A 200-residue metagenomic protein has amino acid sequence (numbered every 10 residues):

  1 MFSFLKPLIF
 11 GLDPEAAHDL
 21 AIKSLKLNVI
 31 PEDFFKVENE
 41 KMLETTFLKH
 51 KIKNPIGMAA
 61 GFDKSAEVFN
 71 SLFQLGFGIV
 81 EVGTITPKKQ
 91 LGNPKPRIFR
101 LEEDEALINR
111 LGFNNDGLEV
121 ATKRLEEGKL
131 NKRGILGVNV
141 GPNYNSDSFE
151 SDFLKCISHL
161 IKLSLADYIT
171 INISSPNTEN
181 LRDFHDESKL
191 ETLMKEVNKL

Functional and structural regions predicted by a protein language model:
F2-T45, N109, N114: An N-cap/entry alpha-helix motif that binds or orients negatively charged groups
L20, K88-L91, S146, E179: Active-site-proximal flexible loops/turns
V29-E67: Active-site-flanking structural segment that lines cofactor/substrate pockets
I52, A60-D63, N114-L200: Conserved alpha/beta-domain cores
I52, G57, G61, A66-K88: Active-site cofactor/substrate anionic-group-binding motifs, chiefly glycine- and Lys/Arg-rich phosphate-binding loops
V68-L72, Q90-R97, S148-E150: Short, conserved acidic/polar surface loops in the N-terminal third of protein domains
G83-K132: A gly/proline- and charged-residue-enriched helix-loop-helix capping module
